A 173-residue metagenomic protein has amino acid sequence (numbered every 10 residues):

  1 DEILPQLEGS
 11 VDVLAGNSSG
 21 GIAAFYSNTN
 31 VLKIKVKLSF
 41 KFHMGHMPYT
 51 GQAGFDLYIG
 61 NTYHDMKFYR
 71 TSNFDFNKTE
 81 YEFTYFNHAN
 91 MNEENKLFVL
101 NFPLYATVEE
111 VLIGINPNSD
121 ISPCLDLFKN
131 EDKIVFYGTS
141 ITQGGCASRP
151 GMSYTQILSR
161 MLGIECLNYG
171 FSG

Functional and structural regions predicted by a protein language model:
D1-K133: N-terminal secretory targeting modules
N92-K96, P103-L112, L127-G173: Conserved SGNH/GDSL esterase-like catalytic core that processes O-acyl groups on lipids and polysaccharides
